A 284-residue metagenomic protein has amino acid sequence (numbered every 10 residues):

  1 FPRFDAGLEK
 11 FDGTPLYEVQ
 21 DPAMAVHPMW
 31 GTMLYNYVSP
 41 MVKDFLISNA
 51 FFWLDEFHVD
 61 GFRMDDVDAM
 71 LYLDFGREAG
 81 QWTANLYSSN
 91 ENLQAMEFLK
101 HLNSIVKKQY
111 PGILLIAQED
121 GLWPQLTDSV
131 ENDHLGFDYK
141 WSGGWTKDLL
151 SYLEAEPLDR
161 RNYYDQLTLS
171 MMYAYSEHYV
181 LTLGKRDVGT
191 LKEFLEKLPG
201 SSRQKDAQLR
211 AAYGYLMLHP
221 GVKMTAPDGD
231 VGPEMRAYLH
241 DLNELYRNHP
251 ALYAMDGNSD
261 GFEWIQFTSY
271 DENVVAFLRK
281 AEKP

Functional and structural regions predicted by a protein language model:
F1-N90: Substrate-binding/active-site clefts of carbohydrate-active enzymes
G13, P227-D228: Glycine-centered small-residue hotspots that permit tight backbone geometry or close packing
N36, P40-K43, D230-D241: A short, structured beta-strand-centered segment in the mid-to-C-terminal lobe of catalytic cores from group-transfer
F45-S48, F52, A211, A237 (+1 more regions): A non-catalytic, amphipathic alpha-helix used as a structural packing/dimerization or gating element in enzyme scaffolds
H58-D60, F75-P227, P233, R247-K283: Conserved alpha/beta catalytic core and glycan-binding cleft of carbohydrate-active enzymes
Y152, Y238-D241, L245: Residues that form generic nucleotide/phosphate-binding pockets
